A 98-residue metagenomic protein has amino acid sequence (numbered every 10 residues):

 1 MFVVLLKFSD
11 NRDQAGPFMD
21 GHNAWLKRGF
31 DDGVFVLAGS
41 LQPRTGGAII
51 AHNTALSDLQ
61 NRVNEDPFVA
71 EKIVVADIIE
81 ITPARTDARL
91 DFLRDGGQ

Functional and structural regions predicted by a protein language model:
M1-Q98: Conserved, structured core segments of small domains
